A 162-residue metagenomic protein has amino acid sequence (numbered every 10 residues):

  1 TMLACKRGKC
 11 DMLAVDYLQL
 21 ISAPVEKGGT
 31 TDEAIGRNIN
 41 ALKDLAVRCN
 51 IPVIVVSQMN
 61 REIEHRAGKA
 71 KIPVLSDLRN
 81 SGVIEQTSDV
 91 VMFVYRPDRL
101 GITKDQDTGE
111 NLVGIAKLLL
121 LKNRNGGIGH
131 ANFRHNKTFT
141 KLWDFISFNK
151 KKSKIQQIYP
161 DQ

Functional and structural regions predicted by a protein language model:
T1-L13, E26-G29, R37-N50, R61-Q162: C-terminal regions of RecA-like/P-loop NTPase motor modules
Y17: Walker B catalytic acidic pair
I21-S22: Catalytic P-loop NTPase motifs of RecA-like helicase/translocase cores
E33: VWA/integrin I-like adhesion module and closely mimicked acidic/polar interface patches used
V56-Q58: Conserved H-loop
